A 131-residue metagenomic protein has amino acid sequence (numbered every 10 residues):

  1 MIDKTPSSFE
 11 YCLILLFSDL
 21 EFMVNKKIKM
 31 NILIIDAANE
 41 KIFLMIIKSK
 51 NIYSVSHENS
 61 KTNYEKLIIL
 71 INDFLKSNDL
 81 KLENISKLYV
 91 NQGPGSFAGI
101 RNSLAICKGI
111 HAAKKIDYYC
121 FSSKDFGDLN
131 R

Functional and structural regions predicted by a protein language model:
M1-T5, K26-K27: Ser/Thr-rich, low-complexity intrinsically disordered segments
S7-S8, S18: Serine residues within intrinsically disordered or low-complexity segments
M23-K87, Q92, G127: N-terminal beta-alpha supersecondary unit
K87-Q92, F97-Y118: DPxDG-like acidic metal-binding loop motif
I116-R131: Active-site neighborhood for divalent-cation/phosphate handling
